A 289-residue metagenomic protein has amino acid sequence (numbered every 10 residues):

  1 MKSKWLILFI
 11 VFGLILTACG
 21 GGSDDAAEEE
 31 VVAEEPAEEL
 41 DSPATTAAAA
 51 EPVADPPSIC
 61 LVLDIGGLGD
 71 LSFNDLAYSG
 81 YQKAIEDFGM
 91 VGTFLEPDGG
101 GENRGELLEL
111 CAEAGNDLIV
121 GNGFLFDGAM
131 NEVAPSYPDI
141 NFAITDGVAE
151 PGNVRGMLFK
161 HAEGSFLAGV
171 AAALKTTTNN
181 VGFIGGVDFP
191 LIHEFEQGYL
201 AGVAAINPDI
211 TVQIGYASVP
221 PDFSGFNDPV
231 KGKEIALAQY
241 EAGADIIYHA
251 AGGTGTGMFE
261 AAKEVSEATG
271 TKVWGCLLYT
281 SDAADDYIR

Functional and structural regions predicted by a protein language model:
G20-E28: Bacterial lipoprotein signal-peptidase II cleavage site
I59-I85, T93-R104, F124, D188-H193: Extracytoplasmic "Venus flytrap"
Y81, F166-I214: An alpha-beta-alpha
P135-F159, S281: Flexible loop/hinge segments that line or gate small-molecule binding clefts
M157-N179, G232, R289: Hydrophobic alpha-helical segments within soluble ligand-binding/sensing domains
G198-G243: Extracellular/periplasmic Venus flytrap/periplasmic-binding protein
Y279-I288: Single conserved hydrophobic/aromatic residue that forms the stacking wall/gate of nucleotide- or nucleobase-binding
